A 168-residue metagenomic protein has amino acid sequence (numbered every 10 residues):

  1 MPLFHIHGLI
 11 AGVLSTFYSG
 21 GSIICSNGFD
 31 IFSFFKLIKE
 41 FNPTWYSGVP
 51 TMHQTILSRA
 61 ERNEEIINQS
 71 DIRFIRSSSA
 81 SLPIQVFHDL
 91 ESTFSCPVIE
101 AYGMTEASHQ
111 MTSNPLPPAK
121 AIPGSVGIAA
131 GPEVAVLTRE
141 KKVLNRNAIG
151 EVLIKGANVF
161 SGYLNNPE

Functional and structural regions predicted by a protein language model:
M1-H5, A80: Conserved AMP-binding
F4-T44, T55, R59-R62, E133: Conserved AMP-binding/adenylation subdomain of ANL enzymes
Y18, E40-G48, L57-A121, E133-A135 (+1 more regions): Gly/Ser/Thr-rich phosphate-binding loop
D30, T138-E140, N166: Acidic/polar helix N-cap motif
D30, T51-H53, R62, L82 (+1 more regions): Alpha-helix capping/helix-boundary segments
I128-G131, K142-E168: Conserved ATP/PPi-binding loop(s) of AMP-dependent carboxylate-activating enzymes
